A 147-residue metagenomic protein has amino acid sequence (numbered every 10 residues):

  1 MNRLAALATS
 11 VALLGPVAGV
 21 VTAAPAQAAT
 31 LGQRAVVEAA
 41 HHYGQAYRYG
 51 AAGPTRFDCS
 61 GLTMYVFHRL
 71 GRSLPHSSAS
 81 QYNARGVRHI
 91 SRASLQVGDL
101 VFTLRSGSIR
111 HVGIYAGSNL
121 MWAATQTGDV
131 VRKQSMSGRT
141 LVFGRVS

Functional and structural regions predicted by a protein language model:
M1-T30, H76, I90-R92, Q96-L100 (+1 more regions): Cysteine-nucleophile amide-bond enzymes
V21, Y49-G50, W122: Structural signature of transmembrane alpha-helix termini at the membrane-water interface
A26-H41: Composition-driven, intrinsically disordered low-complexity tracts enriched in small residues
A28, A52-R56, M136: Alpha-helix initiation/capping motif
V36, Y43, R92-L95, D99-F102 (+2 more regions): Extracytoplasmic/periplasmic mature domains of Sec-exported, cell-envelope-associated bacterial proteins
H41, Q45-V97, L141: Catalytic cysteine-centered active-site loop
R72-V131: ...with weaker cross-activation on analogous glycine-rich loops/strands in unrelated enzymes
